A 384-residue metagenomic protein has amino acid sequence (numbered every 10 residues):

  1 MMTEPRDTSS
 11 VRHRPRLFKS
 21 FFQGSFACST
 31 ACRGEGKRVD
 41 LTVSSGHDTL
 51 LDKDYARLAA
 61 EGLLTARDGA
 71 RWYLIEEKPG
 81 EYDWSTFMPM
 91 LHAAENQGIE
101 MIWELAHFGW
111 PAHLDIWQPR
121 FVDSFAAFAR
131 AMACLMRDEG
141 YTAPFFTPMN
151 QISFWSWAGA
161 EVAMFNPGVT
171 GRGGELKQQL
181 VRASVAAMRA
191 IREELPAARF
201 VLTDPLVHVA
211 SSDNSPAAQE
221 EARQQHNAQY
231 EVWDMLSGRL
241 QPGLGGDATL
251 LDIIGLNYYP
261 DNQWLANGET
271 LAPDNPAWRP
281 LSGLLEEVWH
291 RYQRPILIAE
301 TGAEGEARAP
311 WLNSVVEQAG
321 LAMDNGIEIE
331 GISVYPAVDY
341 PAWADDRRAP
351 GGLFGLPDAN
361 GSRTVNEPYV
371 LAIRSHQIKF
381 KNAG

Functional and structural regions predicted by a protein language model:
M2-L50, Y55, A59-E61, Y73-G384: Non-catalytic scaffold segments within catalytic domains of secreted glycoside hydrolases
G69-R71: Juxtamembrane transmembrane-helix termini
